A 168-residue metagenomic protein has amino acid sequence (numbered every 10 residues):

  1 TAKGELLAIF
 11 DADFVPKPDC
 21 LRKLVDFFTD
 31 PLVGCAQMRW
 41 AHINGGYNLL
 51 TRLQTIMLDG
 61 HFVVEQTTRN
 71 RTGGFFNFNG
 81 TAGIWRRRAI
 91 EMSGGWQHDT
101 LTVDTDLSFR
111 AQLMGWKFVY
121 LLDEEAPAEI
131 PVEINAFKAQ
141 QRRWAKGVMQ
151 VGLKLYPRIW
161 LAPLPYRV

Functional and structural regions predicted by a protein language model:
T1-E5, P18-L101, Q112, I134-Y166: Long helical/loop segments within the catalytic core of UDP-sugar-dependent glycosyltransferases, especially the large
G45, A128-E129: Generic structural signal for helix capping and beta-alpha/helix-loop junctions
D99, S108-P127: Catalytic donor-sugar/metal-binding loop of nucleotide-sugar-dependent glycosyltransferases
